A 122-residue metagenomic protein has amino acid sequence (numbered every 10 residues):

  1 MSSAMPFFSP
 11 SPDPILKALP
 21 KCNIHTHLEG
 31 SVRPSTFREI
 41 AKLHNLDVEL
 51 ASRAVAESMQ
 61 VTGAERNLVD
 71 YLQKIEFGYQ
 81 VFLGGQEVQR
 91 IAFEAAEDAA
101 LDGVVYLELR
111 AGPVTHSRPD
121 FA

Functional and structural regions predicted by a protein language model:
S2-A122: Metal-cofactor-binding active-site regions of metalloenzymes
